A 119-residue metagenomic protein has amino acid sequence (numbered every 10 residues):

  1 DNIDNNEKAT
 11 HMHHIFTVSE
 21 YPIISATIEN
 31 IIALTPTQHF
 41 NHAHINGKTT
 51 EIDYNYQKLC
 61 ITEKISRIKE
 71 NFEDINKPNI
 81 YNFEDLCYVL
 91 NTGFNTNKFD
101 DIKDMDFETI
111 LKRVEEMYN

Functional and structural regions predicted by a protein language model:
D1, F16, Y54-I65: Generic hydrophobic, helix-prone segments enriched in Leu/Val/Ile
D1-D4, D53, D74, D85 (+1 more regions): Acidic-enriched, low-complexity/disordered segments with a strong bias for Aspartate over Glutamate
N2-I32, H42-G47: Histidine-centered nuclease catalytic patch
T17, T35, T50-D53, I102-T109: Alpha-helix initiation/capping motif
I24, F40, S66-I68: Generic alpha-helix signal with a bias toward terminal, lower-confidence helices and secondary-structure junctions
I31-L59: Short Cys/His-centered divalent metal-binding micro-motifs
T62-Y88: Short Fe-S-cluster ligation motifs
I80-N119: Acidic, carboxylate-rich catalytic segments that either coordinate divalent cations
